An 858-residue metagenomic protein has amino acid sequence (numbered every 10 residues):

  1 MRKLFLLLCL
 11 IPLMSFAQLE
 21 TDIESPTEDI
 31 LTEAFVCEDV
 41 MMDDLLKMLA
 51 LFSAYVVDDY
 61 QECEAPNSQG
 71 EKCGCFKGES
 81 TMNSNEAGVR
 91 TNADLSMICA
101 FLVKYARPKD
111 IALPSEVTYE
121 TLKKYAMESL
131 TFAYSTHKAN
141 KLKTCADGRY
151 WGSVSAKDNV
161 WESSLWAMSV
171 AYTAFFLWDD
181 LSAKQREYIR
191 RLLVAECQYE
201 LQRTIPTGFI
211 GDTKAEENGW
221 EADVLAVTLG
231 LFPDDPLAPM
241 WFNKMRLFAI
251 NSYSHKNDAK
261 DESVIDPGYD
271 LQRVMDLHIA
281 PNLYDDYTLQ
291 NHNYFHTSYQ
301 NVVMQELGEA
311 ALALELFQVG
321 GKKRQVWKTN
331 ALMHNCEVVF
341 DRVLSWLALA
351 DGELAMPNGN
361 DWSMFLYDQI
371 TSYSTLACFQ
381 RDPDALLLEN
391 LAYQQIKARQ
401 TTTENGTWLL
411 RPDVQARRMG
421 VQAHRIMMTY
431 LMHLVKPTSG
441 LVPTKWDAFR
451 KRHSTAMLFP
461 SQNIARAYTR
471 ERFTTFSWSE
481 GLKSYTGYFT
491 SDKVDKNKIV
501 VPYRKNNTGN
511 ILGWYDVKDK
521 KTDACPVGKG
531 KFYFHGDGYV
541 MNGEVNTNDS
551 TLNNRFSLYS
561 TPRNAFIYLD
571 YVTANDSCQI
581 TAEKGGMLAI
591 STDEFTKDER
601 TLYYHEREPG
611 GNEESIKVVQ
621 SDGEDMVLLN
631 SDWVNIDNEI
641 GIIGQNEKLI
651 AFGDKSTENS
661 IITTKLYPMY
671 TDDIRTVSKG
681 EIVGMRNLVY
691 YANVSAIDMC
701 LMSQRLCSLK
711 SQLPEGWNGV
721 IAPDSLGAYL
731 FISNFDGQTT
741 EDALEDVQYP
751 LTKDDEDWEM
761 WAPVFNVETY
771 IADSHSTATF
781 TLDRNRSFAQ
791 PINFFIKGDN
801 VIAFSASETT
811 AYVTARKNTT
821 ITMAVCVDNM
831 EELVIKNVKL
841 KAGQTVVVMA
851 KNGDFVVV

Functional and structural regions predicted by a protein language model:
M1-L4, Q18: Positively charged n-region of N-terminal signal peptides that target proteins for export
L4-M14: Sec-dependent N-terminal signal peptides
L10, T81-V89, A280-Y284: Short, N-terminal intrinsically disordered low-complexity segments that are rich in Pro/Gly and polar/charged residues
A17-C63, C73-E86, K157, G719-S725 (+3 more regions): Mature N-terminal, pre-catalytic/accessory segment of carbohydrate-active enzymes
L19-K109, L113-D147, A259: Low-complexity, Ser/Thr/Pro/Gly-enriched N-terminal "stalk/linker" regions
K141-L142, A146-G148, S153-F175, L181-Q462: Extracellular polysaccharide-recognition and catalytic grooves
V303, A313-T329, A348-T779, D783-N793 (+1 more regions): Extended polysaccharide-engagement surfaces of secreted carbohydrate-active enzymes
